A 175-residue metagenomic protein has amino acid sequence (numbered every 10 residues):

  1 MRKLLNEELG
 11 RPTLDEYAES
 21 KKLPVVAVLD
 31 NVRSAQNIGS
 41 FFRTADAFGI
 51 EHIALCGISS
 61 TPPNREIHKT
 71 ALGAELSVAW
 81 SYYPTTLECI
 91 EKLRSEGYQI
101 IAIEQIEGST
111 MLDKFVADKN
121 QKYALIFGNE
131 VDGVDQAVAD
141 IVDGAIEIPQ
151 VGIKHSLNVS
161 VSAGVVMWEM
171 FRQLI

Functional and structural regions predicted by a protein language model:
M1-I175: Post-transcriptional modification and biogenesis factors for structured RNAs of the translation apparatus
